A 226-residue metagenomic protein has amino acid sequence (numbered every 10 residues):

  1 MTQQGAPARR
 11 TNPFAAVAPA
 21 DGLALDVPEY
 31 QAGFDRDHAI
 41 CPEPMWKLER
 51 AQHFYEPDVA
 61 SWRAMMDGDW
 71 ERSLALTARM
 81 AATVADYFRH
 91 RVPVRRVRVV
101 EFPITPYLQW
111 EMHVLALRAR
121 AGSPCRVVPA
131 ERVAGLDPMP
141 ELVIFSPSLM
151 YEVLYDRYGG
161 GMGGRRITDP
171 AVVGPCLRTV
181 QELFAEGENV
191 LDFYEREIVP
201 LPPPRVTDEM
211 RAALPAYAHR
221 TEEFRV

Functional and structural regions predicted by a protein language model:
T2-R98: PLD-like (HKD) phosphodiesterase/transphosphatidyltransferase domain
Q3-R9, A15, A78, E209-V226: Extended, composition-driven regions rather than compact fold-specific motifs
W46-E49, R95-V99, R126-P129, I144 (+1 more regions): A structural signal for short, well-ordered beta-strand segments and their strand-loop junctions that often border
Y55-P57, I104-P106, Y151-V153: Short catalytic/ligand-binding loop motif for oxyanion handling, primarily in non-cytosolic enzymes, centered on
F102-L136: HKD-type phospholipase D/PLD-like phosphodiesterase module
V133-R166: HKD (HxKxxxxD) catalytic microenvironment of the phospholipase D
Y158-E223: Signature of lipid phosphatidyltransferase scaffolds
